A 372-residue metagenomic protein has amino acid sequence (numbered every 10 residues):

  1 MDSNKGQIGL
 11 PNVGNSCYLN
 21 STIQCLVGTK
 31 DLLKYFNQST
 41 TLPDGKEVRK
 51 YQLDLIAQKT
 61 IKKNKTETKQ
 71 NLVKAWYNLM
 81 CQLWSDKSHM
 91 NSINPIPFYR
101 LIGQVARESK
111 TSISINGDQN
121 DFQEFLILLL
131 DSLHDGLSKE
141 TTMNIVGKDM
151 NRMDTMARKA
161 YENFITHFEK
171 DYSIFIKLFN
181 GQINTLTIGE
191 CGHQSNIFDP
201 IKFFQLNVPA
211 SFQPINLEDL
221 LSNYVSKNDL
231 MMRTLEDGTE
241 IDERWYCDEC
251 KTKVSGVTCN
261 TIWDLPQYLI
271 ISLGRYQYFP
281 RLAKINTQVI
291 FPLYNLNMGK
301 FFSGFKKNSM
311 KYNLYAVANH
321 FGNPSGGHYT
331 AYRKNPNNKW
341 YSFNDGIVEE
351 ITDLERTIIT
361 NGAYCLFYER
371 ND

Functional and structural regions predicted by a protein language model:
M1-K5, P11, L26, T40 (+4 more regions): Exposed substrate/partner-binding surface patches
M1-M153, V208-A210, I270-L273, I351 (+3 more regions): USP/UBP deubiquitinase core
I23, K63, E67, S112-N120 (+6 more regions): Generic amphipathic alpha-helical segments used as scaffolds and interaction surfaces in large, multi-domain proteins
L32, F36, W76-M80, F98-V105 (+5 more regions): Generic structural signal of hydrophobic/aromatic residues within well-ordered alpha-helices of folded domains
T68, L72, N94, H167 (+1 more regions): Non-membrane alpha-helical secondary structure
W76-K87, N91-P95, F175-P200, P266-Y276: Extended amphipathic secondary-structure runs
L83-M90, V105, S109, L133-E140 (+6 more regions): Short secondary-structure junctions and interdomain/linker hinges
S109-E218: A broadly conserved sequence feature marking short terminus-proximal activation segments in nucleic acid-centric
